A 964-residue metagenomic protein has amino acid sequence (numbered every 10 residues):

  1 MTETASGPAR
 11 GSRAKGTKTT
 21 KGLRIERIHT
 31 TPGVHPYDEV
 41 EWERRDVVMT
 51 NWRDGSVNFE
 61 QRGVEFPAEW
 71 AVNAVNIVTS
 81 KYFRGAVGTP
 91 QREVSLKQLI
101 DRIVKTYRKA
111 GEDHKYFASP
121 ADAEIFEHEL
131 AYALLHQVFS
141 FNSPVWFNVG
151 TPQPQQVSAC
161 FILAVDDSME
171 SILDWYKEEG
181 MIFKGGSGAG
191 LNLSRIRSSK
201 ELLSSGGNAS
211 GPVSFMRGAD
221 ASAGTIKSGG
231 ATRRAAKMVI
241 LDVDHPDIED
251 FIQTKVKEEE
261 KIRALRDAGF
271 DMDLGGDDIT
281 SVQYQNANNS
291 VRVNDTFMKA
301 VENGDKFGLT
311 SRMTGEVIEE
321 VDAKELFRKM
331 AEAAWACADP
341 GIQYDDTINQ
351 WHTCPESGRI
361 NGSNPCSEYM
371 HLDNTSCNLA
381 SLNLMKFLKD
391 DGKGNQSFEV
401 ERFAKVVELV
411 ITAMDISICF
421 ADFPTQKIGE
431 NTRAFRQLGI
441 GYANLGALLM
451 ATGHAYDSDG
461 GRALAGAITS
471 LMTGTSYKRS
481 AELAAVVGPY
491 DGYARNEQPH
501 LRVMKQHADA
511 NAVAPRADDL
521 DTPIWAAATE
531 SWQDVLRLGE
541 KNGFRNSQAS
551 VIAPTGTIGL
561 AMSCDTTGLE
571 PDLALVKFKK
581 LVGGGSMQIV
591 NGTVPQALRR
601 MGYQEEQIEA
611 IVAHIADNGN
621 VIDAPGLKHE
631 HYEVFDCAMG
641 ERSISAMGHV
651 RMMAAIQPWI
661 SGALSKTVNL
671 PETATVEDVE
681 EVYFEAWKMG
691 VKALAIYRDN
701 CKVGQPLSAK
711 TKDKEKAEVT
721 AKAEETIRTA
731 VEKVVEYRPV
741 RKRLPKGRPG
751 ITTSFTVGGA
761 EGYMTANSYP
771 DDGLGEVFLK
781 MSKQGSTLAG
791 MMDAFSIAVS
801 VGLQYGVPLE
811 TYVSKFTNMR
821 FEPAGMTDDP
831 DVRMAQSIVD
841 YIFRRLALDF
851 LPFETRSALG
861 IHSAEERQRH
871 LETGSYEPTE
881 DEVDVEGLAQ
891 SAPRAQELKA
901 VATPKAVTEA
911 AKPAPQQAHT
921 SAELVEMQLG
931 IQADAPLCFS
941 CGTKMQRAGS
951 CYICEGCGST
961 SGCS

Functional and structural regions predicted by a protein language model:
M1-Q804, V813, P830-V832, Q932-A935: Extended catalytic cores of very large enzyme megasubunits
P8-K15, S708-R748, R856-S940, A948: Acidic, low-complexity intrinsically disordered tails
V691, A695, A847-T855, G949: Hydrophobic alpha-helical membrane-spanning segments
G759, I842, S950: Residue-level signature of catalytic and energy-coupling elements of molecular machines, predominantly ATP/GTP-dependent
G775, S782-R867, E872-G874: Phosphate-backbone binding interfaces of nucleic-acid-interacting proteins
C938-C941, C954-C957: Short cysteine-rich clusters marking metal-coordination/redox-active sites
R947-C951, S964: Short Cys/His-rich "knuckle" micro-motifs
G958-S964: Short Cys/His-rich micro-motifs in 6-15 aa windows
